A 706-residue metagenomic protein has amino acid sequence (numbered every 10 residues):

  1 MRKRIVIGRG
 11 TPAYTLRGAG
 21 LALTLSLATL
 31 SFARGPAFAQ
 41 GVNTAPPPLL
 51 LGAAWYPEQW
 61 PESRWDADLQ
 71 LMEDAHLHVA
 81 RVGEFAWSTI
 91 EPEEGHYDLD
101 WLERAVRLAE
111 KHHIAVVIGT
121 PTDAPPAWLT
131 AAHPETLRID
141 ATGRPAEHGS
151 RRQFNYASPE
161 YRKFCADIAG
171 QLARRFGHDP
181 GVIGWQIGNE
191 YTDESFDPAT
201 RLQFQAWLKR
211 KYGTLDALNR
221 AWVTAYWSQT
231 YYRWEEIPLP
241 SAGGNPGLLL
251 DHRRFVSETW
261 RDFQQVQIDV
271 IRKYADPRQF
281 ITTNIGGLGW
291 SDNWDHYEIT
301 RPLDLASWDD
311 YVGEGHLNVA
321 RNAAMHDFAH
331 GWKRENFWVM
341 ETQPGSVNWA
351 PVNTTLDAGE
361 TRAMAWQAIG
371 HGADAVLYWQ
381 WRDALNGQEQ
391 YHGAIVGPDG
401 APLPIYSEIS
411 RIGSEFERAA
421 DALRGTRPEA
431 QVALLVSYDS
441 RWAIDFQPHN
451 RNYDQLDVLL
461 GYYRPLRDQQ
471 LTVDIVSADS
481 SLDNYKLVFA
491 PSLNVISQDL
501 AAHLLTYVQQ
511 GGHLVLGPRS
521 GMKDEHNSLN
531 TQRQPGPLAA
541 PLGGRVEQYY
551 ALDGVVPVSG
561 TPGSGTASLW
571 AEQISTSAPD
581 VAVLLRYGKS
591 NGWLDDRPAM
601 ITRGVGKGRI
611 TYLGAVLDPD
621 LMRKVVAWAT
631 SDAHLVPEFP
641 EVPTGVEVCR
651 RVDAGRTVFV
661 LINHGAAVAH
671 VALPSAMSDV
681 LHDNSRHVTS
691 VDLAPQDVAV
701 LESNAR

Functional and structural regions predicted by a protein language model:
G18-S31: Bacterial N-terminal signal peptides
F38-R81, P92, R107-K111, A422-L423: N-terminal carbohydrate-binding accessory modules
L51-W60, F85-D100, E147-A166, G188-S195 (+6 more regions): The substrate-binding groove and active-site-proximal loops of carbohydrate-active enzymes, especially glycoside
A53, M72, A80, A109 (+8 more regions): Conserved, mostly hydrophobic/aromatic
W60-D74, D167-Q171, L288-I299, D357-A365: Short, acidic/polar
A67-E73, R81-R144, A173, Q267-A275 (+1 more regions): Aromatic-lined substrate-binding rim segments of carbohydrate-active enzymes
T142-L305, D309-N322: Polysaccharide-binding and catalytic clefts of secreted carbohydrate-active enzymes
P277, D304-R706: Carbohydrate-binding surfaces of carbohydrate-active enzymes
